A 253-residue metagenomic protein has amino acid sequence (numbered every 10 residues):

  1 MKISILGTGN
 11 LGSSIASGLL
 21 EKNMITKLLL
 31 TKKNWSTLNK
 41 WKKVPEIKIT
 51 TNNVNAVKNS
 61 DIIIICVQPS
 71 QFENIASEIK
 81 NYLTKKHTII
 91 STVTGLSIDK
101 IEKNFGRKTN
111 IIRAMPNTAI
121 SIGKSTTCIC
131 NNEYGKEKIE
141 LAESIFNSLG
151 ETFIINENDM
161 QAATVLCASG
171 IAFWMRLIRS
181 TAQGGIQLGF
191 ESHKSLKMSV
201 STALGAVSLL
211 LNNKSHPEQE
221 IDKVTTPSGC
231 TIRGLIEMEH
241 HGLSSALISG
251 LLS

Functional and structural regions predicted by a protein language model:
M1, T26, I47-K48, H87-T88 (+2 more regions): A structural micro-motif
M1-N59, K124-S125, I186-L188: NAD(P)+-binding Rossmann beta1-loop-alpha1 motif at the extreme N-terminus of oxidoreductases
I15, W35-L38, P45, N53-K58 (+1 more regions): Rossmann-like NAD(P)(H) cofactor-binding subdomain of soluble oxidoreductases
L28, L38, A56, F72 (+3 more regions): Small-residue helix-packing motif on alpha-helices
K100-N110, T126-A163, F173-K214, S253: Internal alpha-helical scaffold of NAD(P)-dependent oxidoreductase catalytic cores
M115-I120, V165-W174: Glycine/serine-rich anion-binding loops at beta->alpha junctions that coordinate negatively charged ligand groups
V200-S253: NAD(P)-dependent Rossmann-like dehydrogenase/reductase catalytic/cofactor-binding core
